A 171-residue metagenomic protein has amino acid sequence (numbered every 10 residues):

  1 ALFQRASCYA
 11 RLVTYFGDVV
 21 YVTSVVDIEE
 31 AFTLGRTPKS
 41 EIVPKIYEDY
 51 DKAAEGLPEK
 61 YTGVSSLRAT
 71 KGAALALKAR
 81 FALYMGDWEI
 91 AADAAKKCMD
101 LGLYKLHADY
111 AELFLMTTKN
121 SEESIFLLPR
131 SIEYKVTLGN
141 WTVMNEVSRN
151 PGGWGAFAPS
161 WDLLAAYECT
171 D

Functional and structural regions predicted by a protein language model:
A1-L67, M85-D87: Aromatic-anchored glycine-rich loop motif in surface-exposed flexible loops
V43, Y50-K52, R68-D171: An aromatic- and glycine-enriched ligand-binding surface/loop that stacks and positions planar moieties
